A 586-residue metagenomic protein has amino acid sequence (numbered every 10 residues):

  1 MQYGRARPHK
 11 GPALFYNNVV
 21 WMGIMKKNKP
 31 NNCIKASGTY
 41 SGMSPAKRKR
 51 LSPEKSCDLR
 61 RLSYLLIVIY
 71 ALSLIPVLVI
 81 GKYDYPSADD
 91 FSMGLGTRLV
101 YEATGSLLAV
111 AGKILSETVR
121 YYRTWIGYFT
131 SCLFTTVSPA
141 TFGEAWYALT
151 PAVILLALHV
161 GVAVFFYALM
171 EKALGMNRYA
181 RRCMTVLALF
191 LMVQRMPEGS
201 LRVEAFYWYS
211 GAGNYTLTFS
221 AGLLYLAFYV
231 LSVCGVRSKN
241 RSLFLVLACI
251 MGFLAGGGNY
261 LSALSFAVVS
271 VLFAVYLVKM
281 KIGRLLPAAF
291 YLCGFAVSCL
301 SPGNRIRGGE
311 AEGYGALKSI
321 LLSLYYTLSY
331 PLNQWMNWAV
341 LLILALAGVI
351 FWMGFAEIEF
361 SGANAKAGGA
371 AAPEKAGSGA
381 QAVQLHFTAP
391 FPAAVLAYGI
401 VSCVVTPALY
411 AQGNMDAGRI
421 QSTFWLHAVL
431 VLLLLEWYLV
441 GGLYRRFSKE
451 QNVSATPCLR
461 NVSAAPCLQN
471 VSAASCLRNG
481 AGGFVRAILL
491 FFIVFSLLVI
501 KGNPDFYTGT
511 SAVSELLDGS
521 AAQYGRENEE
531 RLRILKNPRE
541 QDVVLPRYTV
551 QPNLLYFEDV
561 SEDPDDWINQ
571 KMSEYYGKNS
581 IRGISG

Functional and structural regions predicted by a protein language model:
M1, P12, Y16-I75: Start-transfer (signal-anchor) and selected internal transmembrane alpha helices of multi-pass inner/ER membrane
K27-K29, K47, L59-W125, T135 (+5 more regions): Intrinsically disordered, polar/acidic, low-complexity terminal segments
A71-I75, A157-A163, V186-M196, L292-A296 (+3 more regions): Hydrophobic core of alpha-helical transmembrane segments in multi-pass integral membrane proteins
P76-L149, V153, Y209, G256 (+1 more regions): Transmembrane catalytic cores of multi-pass membrane glycosyltransferases and polysaccharide-assembly enzymes
D89, Y179-L231, N259, S402-W437: Membrane-interface micro-motifs in multi-pass membrane enzymes
L158-M170, A221-V233, A267-V275, A347-F351 (+1 more regions): Transmembrane alpha-helical segments
L231-F253, I282-L285: Short hydrophobic alpha-helices at membrane interfaces in multi-pass membrane enzymes
L292, K366, A372, G377-V383 (+2 more regions): Signature aromatic-anchored transmembrane alpha helix within multi-pass, membrane-resident enzymes that catalyze glycan
